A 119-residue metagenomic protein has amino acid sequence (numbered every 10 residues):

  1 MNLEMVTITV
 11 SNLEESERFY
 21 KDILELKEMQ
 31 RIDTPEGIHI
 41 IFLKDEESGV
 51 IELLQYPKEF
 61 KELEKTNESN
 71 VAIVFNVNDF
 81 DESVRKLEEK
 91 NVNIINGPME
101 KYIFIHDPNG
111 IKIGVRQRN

Functional and structural regions predicted by a protein language model:
M1-E4, K27-V74, V84-P108, R118-N119: Vicinal oxygen chelate
V10-L13, P35: Conserved beta-strand-loop-alpha-helix junction that forms the acyl-donor binding cleft
N12-L13, V77-F80: Helix N-cap motif at beta-to-alpha junctions
S16-K21, L87, G110: Conserved active-site tyrosine of GNAT-family acetyltransferases
K112-V115: Short glycine-/small-residue motifs
